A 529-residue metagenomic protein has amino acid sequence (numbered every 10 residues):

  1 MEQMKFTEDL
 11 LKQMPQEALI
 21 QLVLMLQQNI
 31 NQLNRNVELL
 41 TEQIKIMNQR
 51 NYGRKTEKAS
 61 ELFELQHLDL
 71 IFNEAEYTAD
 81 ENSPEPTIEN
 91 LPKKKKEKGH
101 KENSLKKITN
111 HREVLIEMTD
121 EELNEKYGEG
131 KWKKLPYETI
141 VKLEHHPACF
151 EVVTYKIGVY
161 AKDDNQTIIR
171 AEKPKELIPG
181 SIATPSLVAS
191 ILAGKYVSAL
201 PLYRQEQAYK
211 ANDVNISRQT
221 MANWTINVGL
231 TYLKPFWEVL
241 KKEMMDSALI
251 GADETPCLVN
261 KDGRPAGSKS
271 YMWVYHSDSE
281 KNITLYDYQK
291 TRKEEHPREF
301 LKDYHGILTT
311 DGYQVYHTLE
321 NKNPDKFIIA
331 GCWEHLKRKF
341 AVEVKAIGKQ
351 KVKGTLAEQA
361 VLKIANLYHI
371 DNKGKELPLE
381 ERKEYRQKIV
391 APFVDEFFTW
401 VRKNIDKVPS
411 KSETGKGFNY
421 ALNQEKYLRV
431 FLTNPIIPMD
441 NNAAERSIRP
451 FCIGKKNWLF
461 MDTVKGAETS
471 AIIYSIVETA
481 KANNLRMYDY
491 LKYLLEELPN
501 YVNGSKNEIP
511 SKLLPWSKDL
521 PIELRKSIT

Functional and structural regions predicted by a protein language model:
M1-P179, A222, G251-A252, I389 (+1 more regions): Short, flexible loop/hinge motifs at secondary-structure junctions
E2-Q3, G158-A161, Q166-T529: Catalytic center-proximal scaffold of phosphoryl-transfer enzymes
